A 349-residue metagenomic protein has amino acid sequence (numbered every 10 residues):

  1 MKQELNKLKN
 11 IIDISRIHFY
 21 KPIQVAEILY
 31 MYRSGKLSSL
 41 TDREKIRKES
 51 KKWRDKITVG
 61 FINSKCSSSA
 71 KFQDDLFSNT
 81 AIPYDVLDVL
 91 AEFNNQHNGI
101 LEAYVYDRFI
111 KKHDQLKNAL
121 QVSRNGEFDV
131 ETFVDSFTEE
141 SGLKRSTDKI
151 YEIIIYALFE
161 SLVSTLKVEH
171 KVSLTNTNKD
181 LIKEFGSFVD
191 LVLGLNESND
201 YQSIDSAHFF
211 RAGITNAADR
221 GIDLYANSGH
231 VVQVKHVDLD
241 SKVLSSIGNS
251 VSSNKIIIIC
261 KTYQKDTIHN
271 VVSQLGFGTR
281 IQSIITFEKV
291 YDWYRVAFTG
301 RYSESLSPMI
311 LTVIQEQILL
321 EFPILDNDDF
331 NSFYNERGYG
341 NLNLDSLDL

Functional and structural regions predicted by a protein language model:
M1-K149, L349: Nuclease-adjacent, charged terminal/linker segments that flank catalytic cores
H18, H97, H113, F133-D135 (+5 more regions): Histidine (H) residue identity feature
F19, F61, F72, F77 (+14 more regions): Phenylalanine-focused residue identity feature
L29, Y84-L87, A91-N95, L166-T177 (+2 more regions): Generic preference for hydrophobic/aromatic residues in regular secondary structure cores
L76-H97, S173-L181, I204-H208, V232: Short, charge-rich amphipathic segments
F93-Q96, L101, K111, L116 (+11 more regions): Aromatic-residue detector
T138-G213: Acidic-basic catalytic patches of nuclease active cores, encompassing PD-(D/E)XK and other metal-cofactor nuclease
E184-L349: Catalytic core segments in nucleotide and nucleic-acid processing enzymes
